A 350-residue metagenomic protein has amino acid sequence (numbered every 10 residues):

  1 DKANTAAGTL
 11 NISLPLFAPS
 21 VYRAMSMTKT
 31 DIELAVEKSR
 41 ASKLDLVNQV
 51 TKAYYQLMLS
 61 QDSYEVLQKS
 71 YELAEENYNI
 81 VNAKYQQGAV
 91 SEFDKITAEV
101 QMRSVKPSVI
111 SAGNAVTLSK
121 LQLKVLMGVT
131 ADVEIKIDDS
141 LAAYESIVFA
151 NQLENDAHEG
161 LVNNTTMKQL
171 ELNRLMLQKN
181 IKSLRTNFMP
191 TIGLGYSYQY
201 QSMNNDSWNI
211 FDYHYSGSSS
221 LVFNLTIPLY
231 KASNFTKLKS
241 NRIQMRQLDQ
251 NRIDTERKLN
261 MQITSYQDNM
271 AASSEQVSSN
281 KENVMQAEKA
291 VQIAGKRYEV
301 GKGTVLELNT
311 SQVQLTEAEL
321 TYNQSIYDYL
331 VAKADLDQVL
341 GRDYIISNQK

Functional and structural regions predicted by a protein language model:
D1-L14, D139-F149, K182, G195-Y230 (+1 more regions): Small/polar, glycine/serine/threonine/aspartate-rich low-complexity segments that form flexible
L16-K43, Q68, F93, T97 (+3 more regions): Sec/SRP-type N-terminal targeting helices
D45-E159, N269, S273, L315: Periplasmic alpha-helical coiled-coil/stalk elements that build and connect Gram-negative outer-membrane
Y85-A89, Y298-K302, V339: A short glycine-centered flexible hinge/capping loop motif at secondary-structure junctions
S91-F93, K302-Q324: Short terminal targeting/anchoring segments
V129-S197, I346-K350: Amphipathic alpha-helical coiled-coil scaffold segments and their short linker/junction regions
A131, T321-K350: Acidic, low-complexity, intrinsically disordered peripheral segments
